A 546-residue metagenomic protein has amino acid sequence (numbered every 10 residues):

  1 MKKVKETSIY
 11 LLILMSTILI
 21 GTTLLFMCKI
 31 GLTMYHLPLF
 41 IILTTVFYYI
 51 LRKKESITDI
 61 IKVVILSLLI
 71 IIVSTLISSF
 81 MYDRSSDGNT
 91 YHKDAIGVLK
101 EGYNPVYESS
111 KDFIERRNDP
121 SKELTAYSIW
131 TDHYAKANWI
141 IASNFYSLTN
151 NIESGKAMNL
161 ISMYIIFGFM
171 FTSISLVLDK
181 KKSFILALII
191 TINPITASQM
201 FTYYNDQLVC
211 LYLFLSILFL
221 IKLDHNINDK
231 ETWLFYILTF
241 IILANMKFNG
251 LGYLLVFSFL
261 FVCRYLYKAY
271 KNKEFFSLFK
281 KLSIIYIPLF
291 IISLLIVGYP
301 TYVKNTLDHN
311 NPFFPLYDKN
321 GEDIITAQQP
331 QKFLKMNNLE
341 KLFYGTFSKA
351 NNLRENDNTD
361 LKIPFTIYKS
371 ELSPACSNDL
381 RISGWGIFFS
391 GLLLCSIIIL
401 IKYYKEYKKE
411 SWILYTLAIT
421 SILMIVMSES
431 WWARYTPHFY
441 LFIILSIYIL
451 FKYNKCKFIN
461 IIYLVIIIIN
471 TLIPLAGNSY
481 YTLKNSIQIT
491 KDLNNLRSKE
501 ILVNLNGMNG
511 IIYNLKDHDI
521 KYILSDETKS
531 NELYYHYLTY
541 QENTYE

Functional and structural regions predicted by a protein language model:
M1-I60: Membrane-embedded, hydrophobic transmembrane alpha-helices
S16-L19, T45-I50, N144, S154-L178 (+2 more regions): Transmembrane-helix motifs of polytopic, lipid-linked glycan transferases
T22-F26, T232-G250, L254-F259, N310 (+1 more regions): Membrane-interface alpha helices of multi-pass inner-membrane proteins
K62-I71, K230-T239, L254-V262, F275-L295 (+2 more regions): Signature aromatic-anchored transmembrane alpha helix within multi-pass, membrane-resident enzymes that catalyze glycan
K100-N118, K122-I152, D318, E322-K402: Lumenal/periplasmic acceptor-binding loop at the mouth of the active site in multi-pass, GT-C-fold membrane enzymes
E153, M170-P194, Y407-A418: Transmembrane-helix signature of polytopic, membrane-embedded enzymes that assemble or transfer cell-envelope glycans
I195-V209: Short acidic/glycine- and proline-prone juxtamembrane loop motifs at membrane-interface regions of multi-pass membrane
I466-D526: Membrane-embedded, lumen/periplasm-facing catalytic core of multi-pass transferases that use lipid-linked donors
